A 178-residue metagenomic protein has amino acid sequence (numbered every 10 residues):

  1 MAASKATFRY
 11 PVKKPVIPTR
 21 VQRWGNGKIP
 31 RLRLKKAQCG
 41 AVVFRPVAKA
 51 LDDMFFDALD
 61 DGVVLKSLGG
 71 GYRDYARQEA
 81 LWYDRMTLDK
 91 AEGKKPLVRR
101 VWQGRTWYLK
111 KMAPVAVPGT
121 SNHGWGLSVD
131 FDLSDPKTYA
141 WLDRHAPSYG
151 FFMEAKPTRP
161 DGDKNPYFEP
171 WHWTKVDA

Functional and structural regions predicted by a protein language model:
A2-A178: Cell-envelope/glycan interface and biosynthesis
